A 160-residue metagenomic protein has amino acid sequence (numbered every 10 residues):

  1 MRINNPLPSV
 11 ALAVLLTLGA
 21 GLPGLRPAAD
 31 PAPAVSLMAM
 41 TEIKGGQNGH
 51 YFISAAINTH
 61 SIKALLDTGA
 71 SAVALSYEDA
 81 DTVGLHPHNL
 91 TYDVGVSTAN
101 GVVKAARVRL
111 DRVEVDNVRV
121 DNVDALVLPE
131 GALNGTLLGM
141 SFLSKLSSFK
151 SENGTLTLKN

Functional and structural regions predicted by a protein language model:
M1-K63, T68-N160: Pepsin/retropepsin-fold aspartyl endopeptidases
